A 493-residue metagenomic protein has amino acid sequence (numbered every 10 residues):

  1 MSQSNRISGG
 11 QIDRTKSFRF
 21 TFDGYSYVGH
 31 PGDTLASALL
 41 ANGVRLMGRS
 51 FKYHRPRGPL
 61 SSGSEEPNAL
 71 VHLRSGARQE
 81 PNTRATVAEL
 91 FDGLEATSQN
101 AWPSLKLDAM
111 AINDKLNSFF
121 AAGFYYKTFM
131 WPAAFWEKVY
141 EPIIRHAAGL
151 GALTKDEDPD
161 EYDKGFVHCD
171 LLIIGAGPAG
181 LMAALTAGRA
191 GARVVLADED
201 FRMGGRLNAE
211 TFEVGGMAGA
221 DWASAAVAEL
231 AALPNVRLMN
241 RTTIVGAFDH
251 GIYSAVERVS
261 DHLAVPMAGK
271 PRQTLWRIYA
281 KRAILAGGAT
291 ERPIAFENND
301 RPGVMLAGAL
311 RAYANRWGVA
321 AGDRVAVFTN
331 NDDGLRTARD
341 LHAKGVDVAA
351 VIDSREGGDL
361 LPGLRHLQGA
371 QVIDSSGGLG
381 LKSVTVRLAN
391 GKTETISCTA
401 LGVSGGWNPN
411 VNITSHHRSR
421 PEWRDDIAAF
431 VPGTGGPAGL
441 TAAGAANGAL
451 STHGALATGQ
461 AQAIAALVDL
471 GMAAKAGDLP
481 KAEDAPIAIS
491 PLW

Functional and structural regions predicted by a protein language model:
M1-W493: Residues forming the flavin
